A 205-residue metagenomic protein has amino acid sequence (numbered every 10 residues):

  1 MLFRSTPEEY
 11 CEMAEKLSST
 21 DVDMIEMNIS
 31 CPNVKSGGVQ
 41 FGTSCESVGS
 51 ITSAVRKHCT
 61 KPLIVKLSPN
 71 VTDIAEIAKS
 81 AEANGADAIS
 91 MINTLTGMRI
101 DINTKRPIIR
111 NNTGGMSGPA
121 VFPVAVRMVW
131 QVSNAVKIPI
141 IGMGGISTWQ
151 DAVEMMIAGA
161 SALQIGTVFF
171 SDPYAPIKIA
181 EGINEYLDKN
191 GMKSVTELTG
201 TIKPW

Functional and structural regions predicted by a protein language model:
S5-I141, S147-I165: Alpha/beta enzyme core
E8, E46, E76, Y174-I177 (+1 more regions): Generic alpha-helical secondary structure signal
I100-G114, M156, V168-K193: C-terminal helical cap(s) of enzyme catalytic domains, especially alpha/beta-barrels
A125, D151-A152, P173, K189 (+1 more regions): Residue-level recognition of conserved structural "scaffold" positions that shape functional pockets and channels
I146-T148, F170-S171: Short Gly/Pro-enriched loop/turn and capping motifs at secondary-structure junctions
E197-W205: A short, charged, Gly/Pro-tolerant segment at domain boundaries
